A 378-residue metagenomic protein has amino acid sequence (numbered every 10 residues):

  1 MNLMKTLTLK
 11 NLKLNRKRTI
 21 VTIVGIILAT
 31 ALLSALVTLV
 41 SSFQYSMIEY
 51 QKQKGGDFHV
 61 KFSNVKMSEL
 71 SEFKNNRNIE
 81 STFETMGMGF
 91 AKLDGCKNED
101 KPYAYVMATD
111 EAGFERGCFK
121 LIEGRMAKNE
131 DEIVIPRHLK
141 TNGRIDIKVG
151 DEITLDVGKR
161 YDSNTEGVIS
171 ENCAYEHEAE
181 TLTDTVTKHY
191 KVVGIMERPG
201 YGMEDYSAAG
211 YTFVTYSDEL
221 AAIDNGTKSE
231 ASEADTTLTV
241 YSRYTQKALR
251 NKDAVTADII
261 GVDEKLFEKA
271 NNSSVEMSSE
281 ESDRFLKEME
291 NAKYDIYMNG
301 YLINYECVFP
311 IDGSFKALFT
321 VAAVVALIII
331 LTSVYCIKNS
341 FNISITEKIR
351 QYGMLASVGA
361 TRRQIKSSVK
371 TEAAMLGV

Functional and structural regions predicted by a protein language model:
M1-S34, Q44, R363-K366, K370: N-terminal Sec/SRP start-transfer signal
N2, V37-V40, Q44, N342 (+1 more regions): Cytoplasmic juxtamembrane amphipathic helix immediately C-terminal to a transmembrane segment
N15, T332-L376: Interfacial "coupling" helices/loops that link adjacent transmembrane helices in transporter permeases
L28-A35, L39, I329-S333, I337: Hydrophobic alpha-helical membrane-associated segments
S41-L302, E306: Basic-flanked hydrophobic alpha-helices used for secretion and membrane insertion
D312-I329: N-terminal membrane-entry
